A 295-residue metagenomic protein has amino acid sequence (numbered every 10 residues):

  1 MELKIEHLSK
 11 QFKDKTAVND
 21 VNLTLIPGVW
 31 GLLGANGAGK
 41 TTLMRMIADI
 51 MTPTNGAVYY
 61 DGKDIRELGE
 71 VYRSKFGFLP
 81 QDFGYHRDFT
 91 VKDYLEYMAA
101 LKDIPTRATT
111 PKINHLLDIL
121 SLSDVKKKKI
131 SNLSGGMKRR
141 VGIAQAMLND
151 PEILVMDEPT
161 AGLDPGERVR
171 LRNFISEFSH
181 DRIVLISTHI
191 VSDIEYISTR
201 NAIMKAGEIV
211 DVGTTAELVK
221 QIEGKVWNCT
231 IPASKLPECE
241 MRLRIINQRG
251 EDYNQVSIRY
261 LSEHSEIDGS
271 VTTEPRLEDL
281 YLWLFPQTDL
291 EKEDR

Functional and structural regions predicted by a protein language model:
A35-G39: Walker A (P-loop) phosphate-binding loop of ABC-type ATPase nucleotide-binding domains
A48: Helix-to-loop junction immediately C-terminal to a conserved catalytic motif
G56-E67, V71-Y72: Conserved ABC transporter NBD signature motif
E96, A100, R107-V125: Conserved ABC ATPase "signature" region
L154-E158: Catalytic Walker B motif of ABC-type/P-loop ATPase nucleotide-binding domains
R170-I258: ABC transporter nucleotide-binding domain
